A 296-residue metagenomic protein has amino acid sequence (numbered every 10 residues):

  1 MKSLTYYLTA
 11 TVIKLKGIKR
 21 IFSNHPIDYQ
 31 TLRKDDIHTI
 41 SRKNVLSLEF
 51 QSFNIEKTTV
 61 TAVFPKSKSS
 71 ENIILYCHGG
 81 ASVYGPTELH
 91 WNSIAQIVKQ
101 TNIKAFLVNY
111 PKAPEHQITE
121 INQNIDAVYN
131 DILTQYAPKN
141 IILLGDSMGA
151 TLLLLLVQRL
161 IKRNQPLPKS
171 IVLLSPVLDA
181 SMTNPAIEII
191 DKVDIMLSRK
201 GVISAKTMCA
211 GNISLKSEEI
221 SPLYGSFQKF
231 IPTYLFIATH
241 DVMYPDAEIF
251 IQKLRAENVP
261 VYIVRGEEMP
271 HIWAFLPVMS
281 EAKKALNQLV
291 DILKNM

Functional and structural regions predicted by a protein language model:
M1-K66: A glycine/proline-hinged amphipathic helix-loop "lid/cap" segment that gates access to hydrophobic ligand pockets
K57-T61, P65-M296: Alpha/beta-hydrolase superfamily serine-hydrolase fold, recognizing
